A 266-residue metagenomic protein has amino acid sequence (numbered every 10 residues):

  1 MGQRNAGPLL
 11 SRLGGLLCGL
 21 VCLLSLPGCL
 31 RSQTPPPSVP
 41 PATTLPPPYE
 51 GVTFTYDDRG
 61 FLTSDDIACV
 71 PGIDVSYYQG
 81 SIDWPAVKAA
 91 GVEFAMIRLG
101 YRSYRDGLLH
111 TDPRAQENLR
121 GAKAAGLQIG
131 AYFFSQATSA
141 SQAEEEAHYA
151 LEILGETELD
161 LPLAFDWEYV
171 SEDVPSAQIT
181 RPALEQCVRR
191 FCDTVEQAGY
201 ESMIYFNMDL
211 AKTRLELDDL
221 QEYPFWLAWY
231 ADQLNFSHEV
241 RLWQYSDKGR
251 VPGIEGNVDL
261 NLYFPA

Functional and structural regions predicted by a protein language model:
Q3-L17: Bacterial N-terminal signal peptides that target proteins for export
P27-G28: C-terminal motif of bacterial Sec signal peptides marking the signal peptidase cleavage site
T34: Catalytic-site microenvironment of enzymes that process N-acetyl-hexosamine-containing cell-wall polysaccharides
V39-Q79, D218-A266: Functionally critical loop-and-helix segments that line ligand-binding/catalytic clefts of soluble enzyme domains
D65-K88, M96-Q186: Substrate-binding cleft of extracellular glycoside hydrolase catalytic domains
E93: Short acidic/polar active-site loop segments enriched in Thr and Asp
L159-F236: Catalytic domains of cell-wall/extracellular-matrix polysaccharide-remodeling enzymes, centered on de-N-acetylation
